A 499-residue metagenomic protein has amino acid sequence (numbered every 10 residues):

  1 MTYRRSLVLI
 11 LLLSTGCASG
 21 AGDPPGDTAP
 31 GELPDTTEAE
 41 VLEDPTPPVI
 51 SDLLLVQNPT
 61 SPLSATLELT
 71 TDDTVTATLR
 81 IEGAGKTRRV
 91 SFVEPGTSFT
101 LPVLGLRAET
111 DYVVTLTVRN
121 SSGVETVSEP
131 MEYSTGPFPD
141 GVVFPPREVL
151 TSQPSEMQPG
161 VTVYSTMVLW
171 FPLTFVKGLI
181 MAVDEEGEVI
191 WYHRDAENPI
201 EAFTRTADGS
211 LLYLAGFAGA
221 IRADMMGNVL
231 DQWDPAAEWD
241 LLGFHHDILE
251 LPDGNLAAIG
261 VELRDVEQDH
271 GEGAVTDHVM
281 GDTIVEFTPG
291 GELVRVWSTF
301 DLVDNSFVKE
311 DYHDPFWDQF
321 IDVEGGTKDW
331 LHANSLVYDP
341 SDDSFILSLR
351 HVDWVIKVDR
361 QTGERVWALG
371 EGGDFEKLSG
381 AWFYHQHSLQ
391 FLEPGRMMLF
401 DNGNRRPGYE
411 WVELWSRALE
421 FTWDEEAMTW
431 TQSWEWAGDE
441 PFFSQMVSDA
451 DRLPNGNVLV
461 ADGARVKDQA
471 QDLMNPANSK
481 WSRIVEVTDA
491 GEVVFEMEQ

Functional and structural regions predicted by a protein language model:
M1-G22: Sec-dependent N-terminal signal peptides
C17-T46: Ser/Thr-rich, Pro/Gly/Ala-heavy low-complexity intrinsically disordered linkers and tails of secreted extracellular
P47-L63, D111, T117-Q499: Histidine-/acidic-rich catalytic cores in large beta-rich domains
T71-T76: Short proline/glycine-enriched turn/loop motifs at strand-loop junctions of beta-rich domains
I81-R88, S121, E185: Change "in extracellular beta-sheet-rich domains … of secreted and cell-surface proteins" to "in beta-sheet-rich domains
V90-G96: Short beta-strand segments within Ig-like beta-sandwich modules, predominantly Fibronectin type-III
T97-P102: Short S/T/G- and acidic-enriched coil/turn segments that sit immediately N-terminal to beta-strands in beta-sandwich
V103-A108: Short, flexible loop/turn segments at beta-strand junctions in immunoglobulin-like and fibronectin type III
